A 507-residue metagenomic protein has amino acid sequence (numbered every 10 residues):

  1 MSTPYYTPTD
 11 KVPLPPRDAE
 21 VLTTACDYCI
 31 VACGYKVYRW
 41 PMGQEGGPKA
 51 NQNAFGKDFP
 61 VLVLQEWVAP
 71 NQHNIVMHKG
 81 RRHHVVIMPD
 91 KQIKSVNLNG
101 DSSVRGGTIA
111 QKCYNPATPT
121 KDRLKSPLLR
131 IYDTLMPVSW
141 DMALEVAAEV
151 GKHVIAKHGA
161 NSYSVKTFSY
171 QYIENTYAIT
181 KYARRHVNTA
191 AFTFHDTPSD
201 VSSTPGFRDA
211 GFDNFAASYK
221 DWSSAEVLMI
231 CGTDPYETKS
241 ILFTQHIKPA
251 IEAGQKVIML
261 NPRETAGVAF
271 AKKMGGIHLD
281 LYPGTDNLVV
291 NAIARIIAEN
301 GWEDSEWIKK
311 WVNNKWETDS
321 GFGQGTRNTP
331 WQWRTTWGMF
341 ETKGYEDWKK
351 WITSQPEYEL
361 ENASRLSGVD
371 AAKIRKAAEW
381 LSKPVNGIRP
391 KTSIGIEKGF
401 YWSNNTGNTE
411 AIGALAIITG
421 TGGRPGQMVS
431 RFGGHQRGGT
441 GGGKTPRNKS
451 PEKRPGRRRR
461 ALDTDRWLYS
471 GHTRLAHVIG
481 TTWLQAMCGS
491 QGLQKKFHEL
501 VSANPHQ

Functional and structural regions predicted by a protein language model:
M1-W302, N314, N328, K343 (+3 more regions): N-terminal export/assembly segments and adjacent metallocofactor-ligating motifs of anaerobic energy-metabolism
G46-P48, A191-F192, W302-I308, K373-R375 (+3 more regions): Acidic/polar loop patches that form or flank catalytic/metal-binding clefts of enzymes that bind anionic ligands
G107, T193, V201, D213-Y219 (+3 more regions): Surface-exposed loop and adjacent secondary-structure segments within mature catalytic domains
S164-Y172, A363-V369, G395-S403, G434-H435 (+1 more regions): Conserved short loop/turn motifs at secondary-structure junctions
Y182, Q245-A253, G492-H506: Catalytic-core regions built around general acid/base machinery
G254, V268-G387: Long, well-ordered, tryptophan-enriched scaffold segments
Q355, E361, A377-H472: A glycine-rich, hydrophobic/aromatic-adjacent loop/helix-cap motif
S470, H477-N504: Ordered core of a single globular domain
